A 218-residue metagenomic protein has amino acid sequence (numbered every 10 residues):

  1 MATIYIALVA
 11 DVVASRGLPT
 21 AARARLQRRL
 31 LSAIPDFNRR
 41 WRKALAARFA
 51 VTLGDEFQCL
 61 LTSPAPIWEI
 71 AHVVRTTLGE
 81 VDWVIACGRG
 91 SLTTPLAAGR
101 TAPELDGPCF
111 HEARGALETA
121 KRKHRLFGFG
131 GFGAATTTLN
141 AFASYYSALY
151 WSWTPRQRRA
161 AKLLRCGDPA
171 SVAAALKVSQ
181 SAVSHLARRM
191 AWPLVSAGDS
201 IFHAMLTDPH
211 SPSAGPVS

Functional and structural regions predicted by a protein language model:
M1-S218: Regulatory and interdomain segments flanking nucleotide-handling catalytic cores in signaling/defense enzymes
